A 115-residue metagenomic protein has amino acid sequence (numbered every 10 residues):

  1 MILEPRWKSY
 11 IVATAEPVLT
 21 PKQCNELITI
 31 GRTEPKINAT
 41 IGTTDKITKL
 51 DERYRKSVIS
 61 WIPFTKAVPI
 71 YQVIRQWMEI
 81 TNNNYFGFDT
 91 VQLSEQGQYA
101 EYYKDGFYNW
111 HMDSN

Functional and structural regions predicted by a protein language model:
M1-N115: Fe(II)/2-oxoglutarate oxygenase catalytic core
